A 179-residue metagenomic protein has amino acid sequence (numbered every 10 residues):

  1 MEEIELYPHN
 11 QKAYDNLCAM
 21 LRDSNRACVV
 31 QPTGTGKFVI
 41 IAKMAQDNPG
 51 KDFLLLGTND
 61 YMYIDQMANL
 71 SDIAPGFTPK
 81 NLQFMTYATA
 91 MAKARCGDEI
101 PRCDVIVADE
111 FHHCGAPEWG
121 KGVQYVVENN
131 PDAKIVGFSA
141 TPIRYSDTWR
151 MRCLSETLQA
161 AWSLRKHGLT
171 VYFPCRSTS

Functional and structural regions predicted by a protein language model:
M1-C28: Conserved pre-motif I regulatory segment
C28, L54-L56, F84-T86, V105-V107: Structural motif
T33-G34, F38-S71: Conserved Walker A/P-loop ATP-binding site and its immediately adjacent core in helicase/helicase-like ATPase domains
N48, C96-V105, Q124-D132: Short, conserved loop/helix-junction motifs that constitute active-site signature segments in enzyme catalytic cores
D52-F53, P79-L82, C103-V105, P131-V136: Loop/turn-to-beta-strand initiation segments
T58-R102: Inter-Walker segment of RecA-like/P-loop motor cores
D109-F111: Walker B catalytic acidic pair
H113-F173: Post-DEXD/H (motif II) to motif III coupling segment of the RecA-like Helicase ATP-binding lobe
